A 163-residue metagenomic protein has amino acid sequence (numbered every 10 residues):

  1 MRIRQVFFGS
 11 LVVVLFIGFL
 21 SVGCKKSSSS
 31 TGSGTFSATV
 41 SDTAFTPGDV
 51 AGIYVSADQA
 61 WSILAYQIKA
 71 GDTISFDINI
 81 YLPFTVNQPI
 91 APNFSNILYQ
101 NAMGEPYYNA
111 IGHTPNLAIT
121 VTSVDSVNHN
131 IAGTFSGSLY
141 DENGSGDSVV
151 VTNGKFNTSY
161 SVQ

Functional and structural regions predicted by a protein language model:
R2-Q5, I17-A44: Bacterial Sec-dependent N-terminal signal peptides
F7-V14: Sec-dependent N-terminal signal peptides
L11, V22, S28-S29, F76 (+1 more regions): Compositionally biased regions
F36-S37, T46, V50-N130, Y140-E142: Surface-exposed helix/loop patches within compact recognition domains
S123-Q163: C-terminal or internal capping secondary-structure element at the end of a domain, subdomain, or sheet
